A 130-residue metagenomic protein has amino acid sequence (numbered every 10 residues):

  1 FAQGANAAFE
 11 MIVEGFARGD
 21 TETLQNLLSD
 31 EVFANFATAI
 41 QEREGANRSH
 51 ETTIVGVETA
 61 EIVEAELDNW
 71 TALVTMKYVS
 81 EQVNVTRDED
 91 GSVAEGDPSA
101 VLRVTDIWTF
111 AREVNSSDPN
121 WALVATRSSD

Functional and structural regions predicted by a protein language model:
F1-V57: Core segments of small alpha/beta cavity-forming domains
A2, N6, T59, V101-I107: Amphipathic alpha-helical transducer elements in NTP-driven molecular machines
R18, T38, G45, H50 (+4 more regions): General N-terminal targeting signals
N26, V32, I54-G56, E61 (+3 more regions): Residue-level preference for alpha-helix termini and adjacent loops
S29, E81, N115: Residue-level marker of positions within ordered structural domains that often coincide with functionally constrained
R48-D90, D97: Surface-exposed, charged secondary-structure patches
T71-T75, N84-R87, G91-D130: Short beta-strand edge/turn micro-motifs at domain boundaries
